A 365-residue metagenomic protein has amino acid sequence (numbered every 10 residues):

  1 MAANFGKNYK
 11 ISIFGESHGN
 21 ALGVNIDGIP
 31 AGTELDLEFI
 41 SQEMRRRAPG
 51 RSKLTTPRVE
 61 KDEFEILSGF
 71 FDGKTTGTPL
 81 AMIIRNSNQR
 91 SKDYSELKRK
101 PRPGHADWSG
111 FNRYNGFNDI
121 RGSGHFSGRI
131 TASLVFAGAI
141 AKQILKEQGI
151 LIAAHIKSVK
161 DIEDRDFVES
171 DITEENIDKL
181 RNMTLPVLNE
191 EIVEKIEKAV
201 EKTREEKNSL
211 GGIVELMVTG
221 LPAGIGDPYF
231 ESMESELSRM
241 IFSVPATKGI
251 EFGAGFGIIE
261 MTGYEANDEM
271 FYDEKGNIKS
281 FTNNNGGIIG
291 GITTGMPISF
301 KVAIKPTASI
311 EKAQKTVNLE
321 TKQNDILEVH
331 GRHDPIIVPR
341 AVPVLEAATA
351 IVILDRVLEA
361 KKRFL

Functional and structural regions predicted by a protein language model:
M1-R58: N-terminal, positively charged regions that mediate nucleic acid binding
K10, S309-L365: Internal helix-turn-beta structural module
K10-G15, N118-I130, A223-D227, N283-I289 (+1 more regions): A short glycine/serine-rich beta->alpha loop
F14-N20, K207-N324: Glycine-rich anion/phosphate-binding loop at the beta-strand->alpha-helix junction
N20-G32, R129-L151, E231-R239, M296-T307 (+1 more regions): Alpha-helical support elements that line or immediately flank enzyme active sites and cofactor-binding pockets
E43-S109: Glycine-rich, N-terminal phosphate-binding loop and its surrounding beta-alpha-beta segment
K98-G124, T316-H333: Short acidic, glycine/tyrosine-flanked loop/strand segments centered on an H-E-D-like triad
R113-Y229: Glycine-rich, mobile lid/loop segments that gate access to catalytic sites or pores
